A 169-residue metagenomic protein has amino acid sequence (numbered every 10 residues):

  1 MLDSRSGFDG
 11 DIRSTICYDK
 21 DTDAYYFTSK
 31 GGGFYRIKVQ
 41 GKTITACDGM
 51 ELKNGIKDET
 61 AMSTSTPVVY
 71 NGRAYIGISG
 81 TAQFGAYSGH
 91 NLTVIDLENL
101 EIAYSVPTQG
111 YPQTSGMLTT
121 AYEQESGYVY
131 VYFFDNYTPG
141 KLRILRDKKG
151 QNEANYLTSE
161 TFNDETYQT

Functional and structural regions predicted by a protein language model:
M1-T169: Extracytoplasmic/lumenal domain signature
